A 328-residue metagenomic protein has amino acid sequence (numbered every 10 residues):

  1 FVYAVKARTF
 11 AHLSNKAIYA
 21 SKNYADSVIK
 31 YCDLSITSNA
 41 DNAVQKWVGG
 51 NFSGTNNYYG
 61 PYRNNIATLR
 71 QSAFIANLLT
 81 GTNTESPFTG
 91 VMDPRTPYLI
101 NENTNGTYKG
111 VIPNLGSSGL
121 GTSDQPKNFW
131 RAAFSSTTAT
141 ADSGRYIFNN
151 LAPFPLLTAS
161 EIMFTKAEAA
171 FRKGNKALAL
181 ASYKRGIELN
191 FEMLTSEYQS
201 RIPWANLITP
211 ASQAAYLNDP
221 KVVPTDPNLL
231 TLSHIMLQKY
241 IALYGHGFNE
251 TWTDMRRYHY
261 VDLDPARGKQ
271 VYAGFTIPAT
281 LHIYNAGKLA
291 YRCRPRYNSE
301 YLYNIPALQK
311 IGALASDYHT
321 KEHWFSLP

Functional and structural regions predicted by a protein language model:
F1-E197, D226-L230, Q238: Structured, solvent-exposed acidic/aromatic patches
F191, T209, Q213-P328: C-terminal functional modules
